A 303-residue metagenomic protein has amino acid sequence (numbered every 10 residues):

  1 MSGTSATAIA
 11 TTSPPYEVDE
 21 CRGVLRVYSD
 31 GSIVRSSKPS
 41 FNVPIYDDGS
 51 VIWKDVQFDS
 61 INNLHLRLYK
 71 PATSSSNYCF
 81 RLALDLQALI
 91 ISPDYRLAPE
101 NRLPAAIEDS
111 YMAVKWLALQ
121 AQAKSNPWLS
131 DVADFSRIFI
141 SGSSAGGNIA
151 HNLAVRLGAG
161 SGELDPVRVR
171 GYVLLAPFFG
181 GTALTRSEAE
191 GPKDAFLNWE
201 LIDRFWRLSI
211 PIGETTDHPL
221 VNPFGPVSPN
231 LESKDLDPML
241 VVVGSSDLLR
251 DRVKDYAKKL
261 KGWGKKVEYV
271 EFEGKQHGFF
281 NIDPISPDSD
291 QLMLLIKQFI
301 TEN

Functional and structural regions predicted by a protein language model:
S2-N303: Alpha/beta-hydrolase superfamily serine-hydrolase fold, recognizing
